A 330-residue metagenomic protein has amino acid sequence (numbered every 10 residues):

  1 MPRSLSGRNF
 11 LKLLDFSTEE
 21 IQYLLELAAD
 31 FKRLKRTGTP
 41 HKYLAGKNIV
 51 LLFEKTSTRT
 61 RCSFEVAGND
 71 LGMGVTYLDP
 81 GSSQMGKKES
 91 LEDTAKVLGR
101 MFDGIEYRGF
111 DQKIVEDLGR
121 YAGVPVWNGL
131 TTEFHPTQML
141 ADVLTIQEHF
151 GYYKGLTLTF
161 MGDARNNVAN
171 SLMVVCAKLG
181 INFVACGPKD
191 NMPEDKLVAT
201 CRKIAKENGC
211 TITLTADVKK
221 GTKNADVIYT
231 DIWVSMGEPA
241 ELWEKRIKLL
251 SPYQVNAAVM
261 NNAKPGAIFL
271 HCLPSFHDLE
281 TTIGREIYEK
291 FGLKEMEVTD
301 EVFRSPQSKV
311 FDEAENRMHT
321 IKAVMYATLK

Functional and structural regions predicted by a protein language model:
M1-C62, V66: Positively charged, low-complexity intrinsically disordered leader regions
P2, E286-K330: C-terminal helix-to-coil terminal segments
N48-M101: Active-site cofactor/substrate anionic-group-binding motifs, chiefly glycine- and Lys/Arg-rich phosphate-binding loops
F53-V66, E148-D231, M236-E238: Glycine-rich phosphate/diphosphate-binding loop of Rossmann-like nucleotide-binding domains
L71, M101, Y121-A122, L179 (+2 more regions): Short, structured coil segments at secondary-structure junctions
K96, D103-V175, H271: Anion-binding alpha/beta catalytic cores of soluble intermediary-metabolism enzymes, centered on
K203-T299: Rossmann-like adenosine-cofactor binding region
